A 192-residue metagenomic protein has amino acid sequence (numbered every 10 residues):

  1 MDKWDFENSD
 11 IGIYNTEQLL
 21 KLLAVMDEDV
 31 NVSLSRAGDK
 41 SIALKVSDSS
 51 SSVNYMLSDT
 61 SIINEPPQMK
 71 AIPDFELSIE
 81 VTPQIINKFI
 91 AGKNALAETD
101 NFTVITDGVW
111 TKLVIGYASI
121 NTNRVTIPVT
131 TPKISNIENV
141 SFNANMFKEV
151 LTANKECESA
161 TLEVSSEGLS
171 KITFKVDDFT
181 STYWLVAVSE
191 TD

Functional and structural regions predicted by a protein language model:
M1-A95, T103-D192: DNA polymerase sliding clamps and clamp-related checkpoint/processivity subunits
T99: Localized chelating/binding microdomains that coordinate divalent metal ions or stabilize phosphate-bearing
